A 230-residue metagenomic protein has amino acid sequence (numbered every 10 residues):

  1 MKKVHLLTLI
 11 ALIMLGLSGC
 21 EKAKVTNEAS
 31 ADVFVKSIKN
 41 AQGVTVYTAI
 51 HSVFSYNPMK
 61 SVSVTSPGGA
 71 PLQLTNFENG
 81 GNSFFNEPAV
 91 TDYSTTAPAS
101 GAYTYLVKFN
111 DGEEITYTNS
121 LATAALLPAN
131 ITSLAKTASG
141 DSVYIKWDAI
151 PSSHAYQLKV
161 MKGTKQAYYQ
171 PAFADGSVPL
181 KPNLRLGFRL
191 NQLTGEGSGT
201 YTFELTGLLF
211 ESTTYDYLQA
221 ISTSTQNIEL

Functional and structural regions predicted by a protein language model:
V4-H5, L12-Q42: Bacterial Sec-dependent N-terminal signal peptides
K39-Q73: Post-signal-peptide N-terminal segment of Sec-exported extracytoplasmic proteins
H51-V53, D141-S153: Conserved aromatic anchor
E78-Y93, V178-G187: Aromatic sugar-binding surface patches on proteins that engage polysaccharides or sugar-phosphate polymers
D92-S100, R189-T200: Surface-exposed, short loops/turns at beta-strand junctions within beta-sandwich domains
E113-A122, T213-Q226: Edge beta-strands of extracellular beta-sandwich domains
A125-A135: Proline-enriched interdomain boundary motifs that mark the N-terminal boundary and often initiate the first structured
N191-I221: Beta-strand-rich modules
